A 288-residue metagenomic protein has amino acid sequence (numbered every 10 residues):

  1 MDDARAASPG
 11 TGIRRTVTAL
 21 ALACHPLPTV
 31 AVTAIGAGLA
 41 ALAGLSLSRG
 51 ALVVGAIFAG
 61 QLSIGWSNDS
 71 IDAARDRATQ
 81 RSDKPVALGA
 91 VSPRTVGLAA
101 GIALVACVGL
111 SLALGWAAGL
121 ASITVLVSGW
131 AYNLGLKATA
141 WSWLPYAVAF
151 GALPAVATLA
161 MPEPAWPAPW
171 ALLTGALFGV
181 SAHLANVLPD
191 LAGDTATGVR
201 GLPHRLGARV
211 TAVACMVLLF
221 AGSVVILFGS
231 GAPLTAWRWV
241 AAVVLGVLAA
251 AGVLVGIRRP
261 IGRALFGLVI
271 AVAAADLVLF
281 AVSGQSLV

Functional and structural regions predicted by a protein language model:
M1-V288: Multi-pass alpha-helical membrane architecture of UbiA-family and related isoprenoid/lipid prenyltransferases
